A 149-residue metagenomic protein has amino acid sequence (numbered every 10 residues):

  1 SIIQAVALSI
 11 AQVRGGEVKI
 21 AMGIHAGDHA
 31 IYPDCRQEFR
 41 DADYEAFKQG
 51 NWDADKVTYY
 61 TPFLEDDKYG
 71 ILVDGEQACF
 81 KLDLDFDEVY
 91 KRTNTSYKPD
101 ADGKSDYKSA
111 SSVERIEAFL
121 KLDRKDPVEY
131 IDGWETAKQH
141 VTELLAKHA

Functional and structural regions predicted by a protein language model:
S1-A149: Nucleotide-activated chemistry modules centered on ATP-dependent adenylation/adenylyltransferase
